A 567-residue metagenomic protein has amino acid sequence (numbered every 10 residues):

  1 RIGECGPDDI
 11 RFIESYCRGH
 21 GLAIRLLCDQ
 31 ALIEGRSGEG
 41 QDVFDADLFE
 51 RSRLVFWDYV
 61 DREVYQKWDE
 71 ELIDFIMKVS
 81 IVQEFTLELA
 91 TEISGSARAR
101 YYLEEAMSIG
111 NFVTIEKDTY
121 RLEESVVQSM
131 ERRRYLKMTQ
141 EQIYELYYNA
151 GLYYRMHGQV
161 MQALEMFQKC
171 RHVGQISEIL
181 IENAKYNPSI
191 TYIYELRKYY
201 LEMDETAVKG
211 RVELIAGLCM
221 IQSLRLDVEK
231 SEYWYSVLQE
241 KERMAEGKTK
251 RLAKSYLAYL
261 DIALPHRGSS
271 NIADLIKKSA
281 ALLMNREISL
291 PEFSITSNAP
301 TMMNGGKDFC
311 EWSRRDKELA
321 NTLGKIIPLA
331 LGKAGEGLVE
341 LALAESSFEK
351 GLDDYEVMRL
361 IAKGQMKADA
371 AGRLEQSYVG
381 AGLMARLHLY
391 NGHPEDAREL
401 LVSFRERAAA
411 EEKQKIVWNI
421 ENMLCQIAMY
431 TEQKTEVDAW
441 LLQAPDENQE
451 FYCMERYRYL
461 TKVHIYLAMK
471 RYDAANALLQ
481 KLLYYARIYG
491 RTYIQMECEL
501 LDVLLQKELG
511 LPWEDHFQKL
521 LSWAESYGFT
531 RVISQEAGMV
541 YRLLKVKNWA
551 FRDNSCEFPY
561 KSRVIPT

Functional and structural regions predicted by a protein language model:
G3-L54, Q66-D74, S80-L87, G95-S96 (+2 more regions): Amphipathic alpha-helical "lid/sensor" segments that cap RecA-like P-loop NTPase cores
R53, Q140, Y144, H157 (+9 more regions): Helix-turn-helix repeat elements of alpha-solenoid scaffolds
R53, W57-L136, E145: C-terminal boundary/linker of central alpha/beta nucleotide-binding cores
L136-L214, I221, K230, W234: Extended alpha-helical scaffolding segments used for macromolecular assembly and cargo binding
M161, V173, S177, R211 (+12 more regions): Alpha-solenoid helical repeat architecture
L164, A184-K185, Y200-E205, S236-G247 (+7 more regions): Amphipathic alpha-helical segments of tetratricopeptide repeats
A207-G380: Internal alpha-solenoid helical repeat scaffolds
P566-T567: Helix-turn-helix DNA-binding segment
